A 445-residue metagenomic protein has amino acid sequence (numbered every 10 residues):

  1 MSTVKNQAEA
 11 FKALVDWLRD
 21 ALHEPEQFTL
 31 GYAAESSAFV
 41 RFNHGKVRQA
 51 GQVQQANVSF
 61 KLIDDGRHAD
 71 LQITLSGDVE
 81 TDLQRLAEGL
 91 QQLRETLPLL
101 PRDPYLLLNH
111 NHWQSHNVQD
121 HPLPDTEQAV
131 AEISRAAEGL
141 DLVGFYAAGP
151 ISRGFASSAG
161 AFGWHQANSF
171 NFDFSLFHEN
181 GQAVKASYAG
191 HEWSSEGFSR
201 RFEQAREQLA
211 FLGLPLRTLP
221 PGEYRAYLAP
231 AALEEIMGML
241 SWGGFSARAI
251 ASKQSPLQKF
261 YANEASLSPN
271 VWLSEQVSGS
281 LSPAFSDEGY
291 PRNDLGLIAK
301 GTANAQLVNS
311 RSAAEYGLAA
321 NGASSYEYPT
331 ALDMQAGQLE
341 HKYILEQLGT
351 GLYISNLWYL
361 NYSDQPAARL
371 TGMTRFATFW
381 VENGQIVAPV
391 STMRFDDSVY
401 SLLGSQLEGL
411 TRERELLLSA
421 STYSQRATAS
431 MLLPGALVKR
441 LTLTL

Functional and structural regions predicted by a protein language model:
M1-P283, Y290-D294, A299-T302, Q385 (+3 more regions): Active-site bordering "gate/hinge" segments that shape substrate access to catalytic or cofactor-binding pockets
Y261-L445: Dual-mode signal for accessory low-complexity, basic/Gly-rich regions
